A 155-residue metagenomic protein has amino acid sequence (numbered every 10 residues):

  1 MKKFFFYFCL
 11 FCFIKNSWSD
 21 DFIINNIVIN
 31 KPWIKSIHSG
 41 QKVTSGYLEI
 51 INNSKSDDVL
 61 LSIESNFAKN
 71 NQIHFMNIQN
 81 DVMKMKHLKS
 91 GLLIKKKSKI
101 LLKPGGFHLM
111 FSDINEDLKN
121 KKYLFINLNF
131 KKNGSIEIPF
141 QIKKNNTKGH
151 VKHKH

Functional and structural regions predicted by a protein language model:
M1-F4: Positively charged n-region of N-terminal signal peptides that target proteins for export
F6-Y7, S17: Cleavable N-terminal signal peptides
L10-F11: Short, linear, compositionally biased motifs with a strong N-terminal bias
D20-H155: Compact, glycine-rich, soluble single-domain proteins
